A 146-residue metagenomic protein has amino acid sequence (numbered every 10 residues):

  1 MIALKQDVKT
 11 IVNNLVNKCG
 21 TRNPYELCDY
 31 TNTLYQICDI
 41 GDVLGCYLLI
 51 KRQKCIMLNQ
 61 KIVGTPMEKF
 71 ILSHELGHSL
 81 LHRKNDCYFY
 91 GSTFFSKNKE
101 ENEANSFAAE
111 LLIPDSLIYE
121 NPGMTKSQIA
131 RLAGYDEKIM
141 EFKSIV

Functional and structural regions predicted by a protein language model:
M1-V146: Active-site hotspot residues in diverse enzymes, especially metal/ion-binding acidic/histidine motifs
